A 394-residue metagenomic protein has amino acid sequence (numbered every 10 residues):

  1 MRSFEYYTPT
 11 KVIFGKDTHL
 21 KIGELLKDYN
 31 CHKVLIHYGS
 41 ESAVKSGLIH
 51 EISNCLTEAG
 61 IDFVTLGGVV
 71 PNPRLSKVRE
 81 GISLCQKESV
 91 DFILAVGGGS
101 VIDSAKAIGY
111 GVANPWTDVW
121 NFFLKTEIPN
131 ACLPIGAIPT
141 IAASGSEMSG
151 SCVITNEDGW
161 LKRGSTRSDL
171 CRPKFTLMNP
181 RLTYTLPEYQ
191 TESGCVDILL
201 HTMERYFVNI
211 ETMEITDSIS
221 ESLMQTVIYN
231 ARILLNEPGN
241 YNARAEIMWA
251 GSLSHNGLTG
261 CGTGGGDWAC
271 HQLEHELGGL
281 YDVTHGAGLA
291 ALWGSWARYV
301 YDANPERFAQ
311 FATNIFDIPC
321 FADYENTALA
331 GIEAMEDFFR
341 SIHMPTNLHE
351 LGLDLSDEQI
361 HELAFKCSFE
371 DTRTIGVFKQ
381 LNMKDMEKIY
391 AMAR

Functional and structural regions predicted by a protein language model:
M1-F92, L348: ATP/NTP phosphate-donor binding region
E51-I52, R79-I82, V101-P115, M148-S149: Short Gly/Thr/Asp-enriched flexible loops that form oxyanion-binding sites at enzyme active sites
R79, D169-T176, G264-H271: Acidic-glycine-rich active-site phosphate/pyrophosphate-binding loop
V90-K106, T140-S146, L280-V283: Glycine/serine-rich anion-binding loops at beta->alpha junctions that coordinate negatively charged ligand groups
N114-T212, Q310: A glycine/threonine-rich phosphate-anchoring loop and its flanking beta-alpha core in nucleotide/phosphate-binding
L170, F308, I315, P319-R394: C-terminal charged capping/lid subdomain of soluble metabolic enzymes
R205, N209-A334: Active-site segments that bind and position negatively charged phosphate/pyrophosphate groups
